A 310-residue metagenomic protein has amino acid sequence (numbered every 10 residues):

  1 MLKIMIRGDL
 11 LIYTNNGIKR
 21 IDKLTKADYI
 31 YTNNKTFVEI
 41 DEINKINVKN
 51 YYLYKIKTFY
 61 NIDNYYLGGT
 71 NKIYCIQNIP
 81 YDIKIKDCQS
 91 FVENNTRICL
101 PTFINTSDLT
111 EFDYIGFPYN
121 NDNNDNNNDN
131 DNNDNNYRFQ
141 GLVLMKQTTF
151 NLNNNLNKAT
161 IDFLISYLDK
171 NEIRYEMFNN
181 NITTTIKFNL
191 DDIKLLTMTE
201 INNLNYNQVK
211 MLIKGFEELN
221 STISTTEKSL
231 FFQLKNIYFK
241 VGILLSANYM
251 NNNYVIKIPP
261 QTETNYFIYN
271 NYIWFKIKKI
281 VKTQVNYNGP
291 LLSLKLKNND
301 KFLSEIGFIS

Functional and structural regions predicted by a protein language model:
M1-S310: Autoprocessing domains of the Hint superfamily
